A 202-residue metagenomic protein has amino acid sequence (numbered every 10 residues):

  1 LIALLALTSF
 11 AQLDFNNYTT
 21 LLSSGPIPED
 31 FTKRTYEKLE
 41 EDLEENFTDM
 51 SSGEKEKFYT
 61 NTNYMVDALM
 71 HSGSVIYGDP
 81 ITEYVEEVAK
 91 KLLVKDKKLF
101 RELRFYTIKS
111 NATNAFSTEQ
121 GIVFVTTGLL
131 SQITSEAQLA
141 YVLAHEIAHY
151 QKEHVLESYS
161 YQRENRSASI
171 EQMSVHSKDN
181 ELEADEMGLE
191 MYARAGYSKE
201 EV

Functional and structural regions predicted by a protein language model:
L1-T8: Bacterial N-terminal signal peptides
Q12-V202: A Zn2+-metalloprotease active-site environment signal
